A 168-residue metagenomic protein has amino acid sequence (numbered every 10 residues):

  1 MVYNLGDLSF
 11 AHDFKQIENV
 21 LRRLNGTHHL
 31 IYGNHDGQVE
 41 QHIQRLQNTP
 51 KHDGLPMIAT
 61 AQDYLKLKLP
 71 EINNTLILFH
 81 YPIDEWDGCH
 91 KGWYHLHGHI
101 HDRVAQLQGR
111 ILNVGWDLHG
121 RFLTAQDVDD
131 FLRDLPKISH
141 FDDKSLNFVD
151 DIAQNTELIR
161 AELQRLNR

Functional and structural regions predicted by a protein language model:
M1-L65: Core catalytic region of metal-dependent phosphoesterases/phosphodiesterases, especially metallo-beta-lactamase-like
R22, H29, N48-L158: Conserved beta-sheet core of the metallophosphoesterase superfamily
